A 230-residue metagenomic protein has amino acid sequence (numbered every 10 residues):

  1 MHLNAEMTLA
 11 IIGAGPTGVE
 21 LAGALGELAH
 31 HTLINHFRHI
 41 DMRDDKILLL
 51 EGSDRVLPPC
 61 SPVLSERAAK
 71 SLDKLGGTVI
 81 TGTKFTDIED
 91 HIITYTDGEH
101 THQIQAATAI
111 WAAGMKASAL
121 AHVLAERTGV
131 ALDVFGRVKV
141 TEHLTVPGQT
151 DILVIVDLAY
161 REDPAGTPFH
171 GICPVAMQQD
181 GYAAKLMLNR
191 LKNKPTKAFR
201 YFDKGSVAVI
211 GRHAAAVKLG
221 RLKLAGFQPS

Functional and structural regions predicted by a protein language model:
M1, I92, Q103-Q178: FAD-site-proximal beta/loop scaffold in flavoenzymes
M1-I12, E99, I110: FAD-binding core/adjacent interface of flavoenzyme oxidoreductases
T8, A24-T83: Rossmann-like dinucleotide-binding cores of NAD(P)H-dependent redox enzymes
I12-G15, S53: Glycine-rich Rossmann-fold phosphate-binding loop(s) that bind the pyrophosphate of adenine dinucleotide cofactors
G18-V19: N-terminal Rossmann-fold NAD(P) dinucleotide-binding loop
T81-I92: A conserved short coil-to-beta-strand element within the FAD-binding core of flavoproteins
F85, Y95-H102: A structured beta-alpha segment of the ubiquitous adenosine-cofactor-binding alpha/beta core
V175, Q179-S230: C-terminal, flexible cofactor-proximal segment of oxidoreductases
